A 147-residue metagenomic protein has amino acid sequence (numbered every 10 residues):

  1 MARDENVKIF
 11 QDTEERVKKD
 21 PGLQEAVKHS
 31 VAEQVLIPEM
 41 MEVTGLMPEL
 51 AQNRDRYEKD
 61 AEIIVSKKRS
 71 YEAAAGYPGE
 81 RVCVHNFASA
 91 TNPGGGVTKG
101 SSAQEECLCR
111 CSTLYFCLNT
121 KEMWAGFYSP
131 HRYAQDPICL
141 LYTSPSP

Functional and structural regions predicted by a protein language model:
M1-L141: Conserved N-terminal structural segment that caps and organizes enzyme catalytic cores in eukaryotes
Y142-P147: Conserved small/polar residues in nucleotide/adenosyl-binding loops
